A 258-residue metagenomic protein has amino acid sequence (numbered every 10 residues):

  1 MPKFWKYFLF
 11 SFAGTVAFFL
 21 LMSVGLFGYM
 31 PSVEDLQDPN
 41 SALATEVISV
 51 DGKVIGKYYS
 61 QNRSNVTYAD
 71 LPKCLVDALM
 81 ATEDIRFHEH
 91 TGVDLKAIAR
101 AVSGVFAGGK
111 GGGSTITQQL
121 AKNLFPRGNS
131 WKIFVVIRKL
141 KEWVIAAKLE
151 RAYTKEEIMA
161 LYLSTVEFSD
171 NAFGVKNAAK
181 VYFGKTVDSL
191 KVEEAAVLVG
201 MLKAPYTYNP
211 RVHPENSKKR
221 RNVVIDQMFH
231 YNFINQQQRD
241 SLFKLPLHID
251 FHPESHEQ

Functional and structural regions predicted by a protein language model:
M1-I48, R86: N-terminal type II signal-anchor transmembrane helix that functions as the membrane-insertion/stop-transfer segment
W5-F8, F134, D240, Q258: Residue-level detector of intrinsically disordered/flexible regions characterized by low predicted structural confidence
A13, A17, L26, D38 (+5 more regions): Generic surface-pattern signal
G28, V166, L202, L247-D250: Generic preference for hydrophobic/aromatic residues in regular secondary structure cores
S32-V33, Y206, L247: Hydrophobic residues in alpha-helical membrane-spanning segments
A42-A44, I48-N235, E257: Peptidoglycan glycan-strand catalytic modules in the bacterial/periplasmic cell-wall system
N235-Q258: Non-catalytic structural connector segments
